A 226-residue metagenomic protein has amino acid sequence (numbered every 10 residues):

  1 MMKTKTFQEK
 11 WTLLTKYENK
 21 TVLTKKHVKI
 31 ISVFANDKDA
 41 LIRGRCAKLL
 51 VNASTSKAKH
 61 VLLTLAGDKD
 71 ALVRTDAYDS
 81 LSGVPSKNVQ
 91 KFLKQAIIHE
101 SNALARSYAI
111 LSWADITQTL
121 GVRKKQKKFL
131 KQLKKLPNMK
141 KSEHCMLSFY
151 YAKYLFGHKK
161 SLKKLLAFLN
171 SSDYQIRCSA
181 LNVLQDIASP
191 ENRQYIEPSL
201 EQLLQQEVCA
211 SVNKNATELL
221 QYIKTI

Functional and structural regions predicted by a protein language model:
M1, T21-N36, T55-G67, S86-I98 (+4 more regions): Amphipathic alpha-helical scaffolding segments comprising HEAT/armadillo-like alpha-solenoid repeats
K3-L23, V33, L41-T55, T64 (+5 more regions): Structural detector for internal amphipathic alpha-helices that build alpha-solenoid repeat scaffolds
T6, K38-D39, K69-D70, S101-N102 (+3 more regions): Short inter-helical turns and helix N-cap capping residues of alpha-solenoid HEAT/ARM repeat scaffolds
L72-T75, A96, L203, K214: Residue-level recognition of hydrophobic positions within alpha-helical transmembrane segments
A152, F168-D173, V183-D186, L200-C209: Structured core of small recognition/catalytic domains
